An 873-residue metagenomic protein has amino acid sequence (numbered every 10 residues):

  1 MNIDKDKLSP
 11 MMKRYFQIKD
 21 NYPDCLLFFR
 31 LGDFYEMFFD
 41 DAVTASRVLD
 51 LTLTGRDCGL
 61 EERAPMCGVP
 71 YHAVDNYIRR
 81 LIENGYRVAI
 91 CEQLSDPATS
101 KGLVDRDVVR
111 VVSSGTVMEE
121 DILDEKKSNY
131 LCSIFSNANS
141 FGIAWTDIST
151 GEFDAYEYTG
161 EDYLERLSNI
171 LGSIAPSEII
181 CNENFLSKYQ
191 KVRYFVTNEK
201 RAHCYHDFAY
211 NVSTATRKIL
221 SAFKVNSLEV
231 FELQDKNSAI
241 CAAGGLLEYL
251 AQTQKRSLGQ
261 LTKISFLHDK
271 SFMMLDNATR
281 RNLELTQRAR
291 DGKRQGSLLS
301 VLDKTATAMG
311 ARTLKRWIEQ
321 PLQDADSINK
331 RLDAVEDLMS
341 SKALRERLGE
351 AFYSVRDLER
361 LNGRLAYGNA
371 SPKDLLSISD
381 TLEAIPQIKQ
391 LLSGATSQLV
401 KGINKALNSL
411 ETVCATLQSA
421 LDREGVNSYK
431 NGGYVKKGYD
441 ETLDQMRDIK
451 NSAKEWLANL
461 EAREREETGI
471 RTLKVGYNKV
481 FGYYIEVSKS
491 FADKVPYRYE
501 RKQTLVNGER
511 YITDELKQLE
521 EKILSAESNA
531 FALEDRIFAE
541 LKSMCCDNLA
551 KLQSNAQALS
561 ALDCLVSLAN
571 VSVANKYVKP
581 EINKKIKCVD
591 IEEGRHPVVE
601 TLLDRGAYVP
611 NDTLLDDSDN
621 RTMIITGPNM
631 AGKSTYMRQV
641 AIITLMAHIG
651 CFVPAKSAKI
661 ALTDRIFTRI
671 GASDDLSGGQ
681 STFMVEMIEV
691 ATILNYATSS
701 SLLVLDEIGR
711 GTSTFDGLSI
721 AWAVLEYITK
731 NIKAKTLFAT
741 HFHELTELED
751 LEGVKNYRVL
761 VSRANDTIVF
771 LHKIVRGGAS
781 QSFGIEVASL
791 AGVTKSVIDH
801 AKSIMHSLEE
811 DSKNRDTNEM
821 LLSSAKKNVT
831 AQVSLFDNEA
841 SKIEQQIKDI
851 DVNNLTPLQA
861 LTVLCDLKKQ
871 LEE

Functional and structural regions predicted by a protein language model:
M1-D337, E350-A366, A370-N459, D590 (+1 more regions): Charged catalytic and DNA/RNA-contacting regions of genome-maintenance and nucleic-acid-processing enzymes
K5, K13-Q17, D24, K542 (+4 more regions): Conserved phosphate-binding elements of NTP-dependent enzyme cores
F39-D40, K236, A306-T307, L314-W317 (+5 more regions): ATPase nucleotide-binding head domains, primarily ABC-like/P-loop NTPase cores
I90-V108, A558-V566, V573, T736-A739: Amphipathic alpha-helical
Y367, S371, T381-A384, K437-G438 (+2 more regions): Charged, surface-exposed helical/loop "interaction arms" that form contiguous linear patches used for dimerization
I388, T416, A420, N427 (+2 more regions): Cytosolic, long alpha-helical scaffolding segments
D422, L505-S543: Extended, charged coiled-coil "arm/hinge" scaffolds of SMC/Rad50-like chromosome-maintenance ATPases and other large
